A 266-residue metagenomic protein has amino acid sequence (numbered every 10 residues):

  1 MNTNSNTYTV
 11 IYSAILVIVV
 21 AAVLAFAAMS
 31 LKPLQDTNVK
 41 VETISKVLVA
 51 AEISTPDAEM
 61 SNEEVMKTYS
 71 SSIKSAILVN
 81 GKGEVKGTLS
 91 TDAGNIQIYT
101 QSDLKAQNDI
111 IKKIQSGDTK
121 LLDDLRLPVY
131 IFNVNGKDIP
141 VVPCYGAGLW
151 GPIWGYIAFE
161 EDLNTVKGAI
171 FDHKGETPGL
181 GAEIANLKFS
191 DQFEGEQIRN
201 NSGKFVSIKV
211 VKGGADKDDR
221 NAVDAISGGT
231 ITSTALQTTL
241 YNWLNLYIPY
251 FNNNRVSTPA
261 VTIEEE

Functional and structural regions predicted by a protein language model:
N2-E266: Flexible, solvent-exposed loop/hinge segments and secondary-structure transition points
